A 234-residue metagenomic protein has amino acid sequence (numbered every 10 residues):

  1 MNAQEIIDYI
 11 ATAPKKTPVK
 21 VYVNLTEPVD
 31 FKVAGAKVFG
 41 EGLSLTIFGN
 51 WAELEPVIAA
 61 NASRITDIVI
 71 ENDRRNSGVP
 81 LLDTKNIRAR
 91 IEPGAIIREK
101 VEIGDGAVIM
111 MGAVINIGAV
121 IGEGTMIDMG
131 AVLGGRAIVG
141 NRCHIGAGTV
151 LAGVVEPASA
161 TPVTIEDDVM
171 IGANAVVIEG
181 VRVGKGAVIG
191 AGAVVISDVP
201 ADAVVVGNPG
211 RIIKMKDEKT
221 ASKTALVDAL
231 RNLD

Functional and structural regions predicted by a protein language model:
M1-I87, A221-D234: Terminal amphipathic alpha-helical/low-complexity segments used for targeting or macromolecular assembly
V57, V154, M215: Residues that scaffold the ATP/ADP-binding catalytic core of kinase and kinase-like folds
T84-V206, G210-I212: Structural signal for interior beta-strand "rungs" in well-ordered beta-sheet cores of soluble enzyme domains
I196-D234: C-terminal appended segment following the main domain
